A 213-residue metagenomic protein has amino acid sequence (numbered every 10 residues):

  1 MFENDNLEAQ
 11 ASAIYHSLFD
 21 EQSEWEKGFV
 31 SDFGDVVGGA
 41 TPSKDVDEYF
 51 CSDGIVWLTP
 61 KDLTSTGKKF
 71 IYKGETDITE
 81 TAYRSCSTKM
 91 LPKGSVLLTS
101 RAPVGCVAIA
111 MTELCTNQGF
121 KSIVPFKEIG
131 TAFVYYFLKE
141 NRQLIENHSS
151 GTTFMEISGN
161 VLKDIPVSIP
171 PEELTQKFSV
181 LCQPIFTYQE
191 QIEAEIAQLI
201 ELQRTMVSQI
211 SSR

Functional and structural regions predicted by a protein language model:
M1-T41, S52-D53, W57, K61 (+2 more regions): Non-catalytic DNA-recognition/assembly elements of restriction-modification systems
S31-I169: DNA target-recognition domains and sequence-specific DNA-contacting regions of bacterial/archaeal
